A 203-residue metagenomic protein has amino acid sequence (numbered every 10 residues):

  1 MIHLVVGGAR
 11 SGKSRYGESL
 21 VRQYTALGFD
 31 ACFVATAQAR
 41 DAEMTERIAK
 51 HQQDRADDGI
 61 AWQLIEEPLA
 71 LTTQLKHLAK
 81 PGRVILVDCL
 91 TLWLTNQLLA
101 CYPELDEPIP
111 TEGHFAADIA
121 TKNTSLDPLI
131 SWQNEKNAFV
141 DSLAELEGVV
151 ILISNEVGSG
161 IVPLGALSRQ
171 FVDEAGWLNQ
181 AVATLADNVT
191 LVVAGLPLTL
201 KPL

Functional and structural regions predicted by a protein language model:
I2-A79: Conserved P-loop
A31-A39, E107-A117, L196: Conserved beta/loop motifs at nucleotide-recognition and modification sites
A61, P81-V84, L146-I151: Loop/turn-to-beta-strand initiation segments
T73, L94, S159-A166, T199-L200: Short, solvent-exposed loop/turn segments at secondary-structure junctions
C89-S125, P163, L167: Conserved P-loop NTPase nucleotide-binding/switch module
G113, I119-L152, E174-L185: Substrate-engagement module of ASCE P-loop NTPases
N155: Acidic, metal-coordinating catalytic segment for phosphate/diphosphate chemistry, firing primarily on the Nudix
G165-L203: Phosphate-binding/switch region of NTP-binding enzymes
